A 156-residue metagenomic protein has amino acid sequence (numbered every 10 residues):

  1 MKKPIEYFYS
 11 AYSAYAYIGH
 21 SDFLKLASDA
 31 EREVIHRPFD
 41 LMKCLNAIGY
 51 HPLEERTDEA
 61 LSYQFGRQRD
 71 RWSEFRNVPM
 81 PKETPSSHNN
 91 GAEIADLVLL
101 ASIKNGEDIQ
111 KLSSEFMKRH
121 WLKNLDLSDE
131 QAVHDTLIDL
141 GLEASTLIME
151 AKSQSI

Functional and structural regions predicted by a protein language model:
K3-E33, R37, K104-E107, K111-I156: C-terminal cap of thioredoxin/glutaredoxin-like
F23, R69, V98: Aromatic/hydrophobic pocket-lining residues that form π-stacking "cages" and hydrophobic walls in ligand
F39-H51, S86-H88: Short, charge-patterned binding micro-sites
H51-R76: Short, structured active-site "lid" loops
G66, A95-D96, S113: A general structural signal for well-ordered alpha-helical segments in protein cores
D70-K82, S145-S155: Metal-dependent phosphoesterase signature
V78-D96: Dinucleotide-binding Rossmann-like beta1-alpha1 core, especially the glycine-rich loop that anchors the ADP
D96-K104: Short, hydrophobic/amphipathic alpha-helical patches that form generic packing surfaces within helical domains
